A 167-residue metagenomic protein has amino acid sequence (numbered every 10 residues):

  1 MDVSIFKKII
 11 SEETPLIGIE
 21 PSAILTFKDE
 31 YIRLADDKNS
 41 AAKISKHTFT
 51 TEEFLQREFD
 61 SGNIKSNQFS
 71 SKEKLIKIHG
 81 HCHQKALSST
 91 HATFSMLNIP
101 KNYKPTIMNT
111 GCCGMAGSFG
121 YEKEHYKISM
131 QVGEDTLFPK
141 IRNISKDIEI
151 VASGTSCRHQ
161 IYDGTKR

Functional and structural regions predicted by a protein language model:
M1-R167: Iron-sulfur cluster-binding electron-transfer modules in prokaryotic oxidoreductases
